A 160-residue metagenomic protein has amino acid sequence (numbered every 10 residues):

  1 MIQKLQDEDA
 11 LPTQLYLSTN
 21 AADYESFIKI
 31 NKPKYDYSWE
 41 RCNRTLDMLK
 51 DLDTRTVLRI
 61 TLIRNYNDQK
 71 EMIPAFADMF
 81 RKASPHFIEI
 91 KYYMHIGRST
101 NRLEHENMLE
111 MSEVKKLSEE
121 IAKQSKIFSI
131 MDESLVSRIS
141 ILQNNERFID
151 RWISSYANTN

Functional and structural regions predicted by a protein language model:
M1-E104, L109-S112, E120: Conserved AdoMet/S-adenosylmethionine-binding subsite of the radical SAM
S112-N160: C-terminal accessory regions of radical SAM enzymes
